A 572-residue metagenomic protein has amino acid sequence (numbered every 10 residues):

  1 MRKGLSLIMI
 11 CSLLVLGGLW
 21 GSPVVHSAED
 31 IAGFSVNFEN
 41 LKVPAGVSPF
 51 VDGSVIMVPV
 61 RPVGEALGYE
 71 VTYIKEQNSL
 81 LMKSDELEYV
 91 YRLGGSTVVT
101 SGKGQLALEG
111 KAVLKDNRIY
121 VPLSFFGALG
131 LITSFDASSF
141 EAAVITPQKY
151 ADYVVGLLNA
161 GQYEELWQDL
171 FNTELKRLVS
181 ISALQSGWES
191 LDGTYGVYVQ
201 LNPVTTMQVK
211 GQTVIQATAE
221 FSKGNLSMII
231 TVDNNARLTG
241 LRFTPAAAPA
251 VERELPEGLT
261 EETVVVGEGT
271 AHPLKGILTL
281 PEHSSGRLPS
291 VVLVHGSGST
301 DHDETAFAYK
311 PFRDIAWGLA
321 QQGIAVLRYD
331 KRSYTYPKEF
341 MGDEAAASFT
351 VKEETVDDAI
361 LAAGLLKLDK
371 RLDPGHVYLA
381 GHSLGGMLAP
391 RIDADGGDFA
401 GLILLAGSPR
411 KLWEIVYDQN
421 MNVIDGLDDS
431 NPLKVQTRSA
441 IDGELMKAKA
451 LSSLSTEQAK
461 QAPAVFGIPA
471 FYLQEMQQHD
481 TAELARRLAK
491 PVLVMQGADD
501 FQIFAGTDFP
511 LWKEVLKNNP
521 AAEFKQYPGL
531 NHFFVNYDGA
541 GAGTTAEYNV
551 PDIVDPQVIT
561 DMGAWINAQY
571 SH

Functional and structural regions predicted by a protein language model:
G4-S6, G18-K149: Primary recognition of N-terminal secretory signal peptides and signal-anchoring hydrophobic helices
E164-Q212: Short solvent-exposed beta->alpha transition segments
A247-G286: N-terminal cap/lid segment of alpha/beta-hydrolase-fold proteins
G286-G296: Short beta-strand element of the alpha/beta-hydrolase
V294-E353, I424, N536-E547: Cap/lid segment of the alpha/beta-hydrolase catalytic domain
A347-D369: Alpha/beta-hydrolase active-site loop
G401-R487: Accessory cap/linker subdomain of secreted extracellular hydrolases
L488, V494-Q496: Short beta-strand/loop motif that positions the catalytic acidic residue of the alpha/beta-hydrolase fold
